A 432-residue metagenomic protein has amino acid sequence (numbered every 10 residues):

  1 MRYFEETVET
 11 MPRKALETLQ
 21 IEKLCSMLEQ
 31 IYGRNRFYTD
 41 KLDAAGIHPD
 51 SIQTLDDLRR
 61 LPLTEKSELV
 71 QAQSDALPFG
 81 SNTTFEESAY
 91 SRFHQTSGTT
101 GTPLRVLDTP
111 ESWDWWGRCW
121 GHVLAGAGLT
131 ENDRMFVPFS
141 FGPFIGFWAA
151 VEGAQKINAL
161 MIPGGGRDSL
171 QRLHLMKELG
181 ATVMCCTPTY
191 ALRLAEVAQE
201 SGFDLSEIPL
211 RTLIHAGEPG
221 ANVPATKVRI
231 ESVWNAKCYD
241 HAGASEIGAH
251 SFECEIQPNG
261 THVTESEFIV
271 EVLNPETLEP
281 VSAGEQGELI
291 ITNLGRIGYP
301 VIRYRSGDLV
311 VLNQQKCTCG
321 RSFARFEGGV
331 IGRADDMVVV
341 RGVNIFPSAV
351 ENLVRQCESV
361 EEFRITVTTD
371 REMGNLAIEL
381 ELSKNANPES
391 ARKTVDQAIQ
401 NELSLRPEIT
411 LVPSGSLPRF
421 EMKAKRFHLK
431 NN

Functional and structural regions predicted by a protein language model:
M1-E6, A45, E65-Y239, I247 (+2 more regions): Active-site phosphate/ATP/adenylate-binding loop shared across adenylate-forming ligases
M1-Q95, G101-R118, A125-G126, E372-A377 (+3 more regions): Nucleotide 5′-phosphate-binding alpha/beta core
G101, G202, T277-L278, M422: Detector for glycine-centered tight turns/loop "hinges" at secondary-structure junctions
M161, C238, V270, F363-I365 (+1 more regions): Generic structural signal for residues in well-ordered beta-strands
G164, H241-G243, L273, T368 (+1 more regions): Conserved beta-strand termini and adjacent loop/short-helix elements that scaffold enzyme active sites in alpha/beta
M184, L294-L405, M422: AMP-binding/adenylate-forming catalytic core of the ANL superfamily
H215, G220-N222, T226-K316: Conserved AMP-binding/adenylate-forming
